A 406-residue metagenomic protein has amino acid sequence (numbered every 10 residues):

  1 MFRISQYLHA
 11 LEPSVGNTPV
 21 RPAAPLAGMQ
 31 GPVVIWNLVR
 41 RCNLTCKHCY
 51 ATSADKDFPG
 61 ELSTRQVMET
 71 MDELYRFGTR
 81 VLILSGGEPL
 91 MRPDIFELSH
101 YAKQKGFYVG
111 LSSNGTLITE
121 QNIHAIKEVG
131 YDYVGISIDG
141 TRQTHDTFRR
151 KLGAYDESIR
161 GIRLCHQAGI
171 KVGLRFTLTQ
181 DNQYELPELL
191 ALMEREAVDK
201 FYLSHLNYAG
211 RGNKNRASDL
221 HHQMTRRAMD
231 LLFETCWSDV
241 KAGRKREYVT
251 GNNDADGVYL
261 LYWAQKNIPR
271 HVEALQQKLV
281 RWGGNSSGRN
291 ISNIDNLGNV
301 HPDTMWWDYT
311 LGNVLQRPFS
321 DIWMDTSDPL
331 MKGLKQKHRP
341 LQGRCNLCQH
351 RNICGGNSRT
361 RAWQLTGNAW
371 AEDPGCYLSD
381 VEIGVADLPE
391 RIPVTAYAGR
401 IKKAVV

Functional and structural regions predicted by a protein language model:
M1-K56, D72-Y75, F319, P393 (+1 more regions): N-terminal pre-core extensions flanking Radical SAM catalytic domains
N43-A51, G343-T360: Local cysteine-cluster metal-coordination motifs and their immediate loop/turn environment, predominantly Fe-S cluster
T64-H221, T225: Radical SAM/AdoMet-radical enzyme domain recognition
E73-G86, A371-V406: Short Fe-S-cluster ligation motifs
R195, K214-R246, V280-G283, N368-E382 (+1 more regions): A structural motif corresponding to the C-terminal lobe/cap of the Radical SAM core domain
Q223-A274, N299-G355: C-terminal accessory region of radical SAM enzymes
N285-G288: Short, small/polar residue-rich loop motifs at catalytic or cofactor-binding pockets
I294-D295: Short, acidic, Ser/Thr-enriched surface-loop or helix-capping motifs
